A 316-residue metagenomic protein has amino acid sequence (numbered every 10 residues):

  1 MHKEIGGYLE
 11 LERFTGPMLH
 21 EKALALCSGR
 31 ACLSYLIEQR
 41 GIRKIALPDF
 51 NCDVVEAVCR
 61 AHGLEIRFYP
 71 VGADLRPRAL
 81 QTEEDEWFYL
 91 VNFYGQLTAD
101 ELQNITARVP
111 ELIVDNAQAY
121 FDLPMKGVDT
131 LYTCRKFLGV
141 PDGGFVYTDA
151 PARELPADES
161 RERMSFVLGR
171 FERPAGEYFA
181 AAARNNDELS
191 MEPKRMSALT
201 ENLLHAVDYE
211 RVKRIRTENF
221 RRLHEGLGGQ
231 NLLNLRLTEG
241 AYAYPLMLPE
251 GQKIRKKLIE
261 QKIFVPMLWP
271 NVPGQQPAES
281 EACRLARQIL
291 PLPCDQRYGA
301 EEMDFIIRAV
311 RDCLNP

Functional and structural regions predicted by a protein language model:
M1-P17, G176-P193: N-terminal "arm"/small-domain region of PLP-dependent enzymes with the aminotransferase-like
G7-K22, C27, A31-E111, N116-Y120: PLP-dependent aminotransferase-like
L80-Q81, E250-K257, Y298-D304: Short, conserved charged micro-motifs
G127-G169: Active-site PLP attachment segment
G169-F171, L235-G240, G251-I289, P316: Conserved PLP cofactor-binding pocket of PLP-dependent enzymes
R195-H224, L233-M247: Conserved glycine-rich beta-strand-loop-beta hairpin in the small C-terminal domain of fold type I
I289-E301: Proline-centric
